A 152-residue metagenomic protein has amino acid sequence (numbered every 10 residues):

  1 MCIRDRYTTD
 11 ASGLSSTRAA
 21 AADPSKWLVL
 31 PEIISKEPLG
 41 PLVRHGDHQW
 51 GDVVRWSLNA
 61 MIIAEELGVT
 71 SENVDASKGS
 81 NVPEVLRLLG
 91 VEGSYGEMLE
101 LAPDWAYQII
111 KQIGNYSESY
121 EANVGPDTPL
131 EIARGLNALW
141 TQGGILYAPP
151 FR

Functional and structural regions predicted by a protein language model:
M1-I3: Short, small-residue-biased leader/transition segments that mark boundaries at the very start of proteins
Y7, V29, P41, I109-I110 (+1 more regions): Generic structural hydrophobic/aromatic packing signal, biased to beta-strands
Y7-R18: Beta->alpha turn/N-cap motifs
D10-A11, A22-K26, D127-E131: Short amphipathic alpha-helical surface micro-motifs
A11, P31, Q142-G144: Generic secondary-structure boundary/loop-capping signal
S16-E32, E37: Ligand-binding "clamshell"
P31-D104, Y147-R152: Extended ligand-binding regions for polar small-molecule ligands
G90-R152: C-terminal functional modules
